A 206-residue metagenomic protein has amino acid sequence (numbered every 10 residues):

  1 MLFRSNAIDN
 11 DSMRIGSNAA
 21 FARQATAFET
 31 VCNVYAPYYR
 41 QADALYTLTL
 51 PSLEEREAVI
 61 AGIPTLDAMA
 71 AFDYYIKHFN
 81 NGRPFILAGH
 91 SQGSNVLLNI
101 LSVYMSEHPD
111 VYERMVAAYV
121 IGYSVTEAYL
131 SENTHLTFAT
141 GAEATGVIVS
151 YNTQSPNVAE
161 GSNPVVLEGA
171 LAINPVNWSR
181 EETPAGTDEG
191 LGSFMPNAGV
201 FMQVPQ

Functional and structural regions predicted by a protein language model:
N6, L50-E54, E132-T137: Short secondary-structure boundary/capping segments
N10-R83: Portal/gating segments that form or line small-molecule/metal binding sites
V34-Y38, L87, A117-V120, S150: A structural signal for short, well-ordered beta-strand segments and their strand-loop junctions that often border
Y38-A42, H90-S91, V120-S124, Q154: Active-site-proximal beta-strand/loop segments in catalytic clefts of secreted hydrolases
L66-N81, V103-Q206: Surface cap/lid and interfacial helix-loop subdomains adjacent to catalytic sites that gate substrate access
A88-L97: Gly/Ala-rich beta-loop-alpha elbow adjacent to hydrolase catalytic centers
L98-S102: Short, hydrophobic alpha-helix immediately C-terminal to the catalytic nucleophile
